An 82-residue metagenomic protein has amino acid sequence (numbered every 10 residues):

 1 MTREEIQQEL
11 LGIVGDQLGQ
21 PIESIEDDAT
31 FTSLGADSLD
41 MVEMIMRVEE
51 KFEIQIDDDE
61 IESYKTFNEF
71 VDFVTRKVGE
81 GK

Functional and structural regions predicted by a protein language model:
M1-E23, T75-K82: Thiotemplate assembly-line natural product biosynthesis machinery
V14, V48-E49, F70: Hydrophobic micro-packing sites on short alpha-helices
Q17-S33, Q55-E60: Phosphopantetheine carrier-protein modules
S38: Catalytic nucleophile serine of serine hydrolases, specifically the conserved "nucleophile elbow" pentapeptide
M41-S63, K82: Phosphopantetheinylated carrier protein domains
S63, F67-G81: C-terminal structural segments of small proteins and small subunits
